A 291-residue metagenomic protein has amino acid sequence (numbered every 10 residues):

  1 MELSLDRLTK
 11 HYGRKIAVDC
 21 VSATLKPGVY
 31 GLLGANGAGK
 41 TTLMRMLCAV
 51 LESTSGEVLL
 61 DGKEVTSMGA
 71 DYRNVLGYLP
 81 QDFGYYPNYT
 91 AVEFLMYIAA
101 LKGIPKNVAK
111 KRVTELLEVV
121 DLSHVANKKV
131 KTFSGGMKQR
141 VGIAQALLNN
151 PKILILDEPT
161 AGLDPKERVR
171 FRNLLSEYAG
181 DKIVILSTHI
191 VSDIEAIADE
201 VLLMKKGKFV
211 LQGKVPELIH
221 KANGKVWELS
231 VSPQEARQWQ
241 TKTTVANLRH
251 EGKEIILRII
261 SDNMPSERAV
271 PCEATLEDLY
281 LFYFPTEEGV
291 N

Functional and structural regions predicted by a protein language model:
L3, A17-V18, R73: Conserved structural motif at the start of ABC-family nucleotide-binding domains
C48: Helix-to-loop junction immediately C-terminal to a conserved catalytic motif
G56-S67, D71-Y72: Conserved ABC transporter NBD signature motif
M96, A100, N107-V125: Conserved ABC ATPase "signature" region
K129-F133: Conserved ABC ATPase signature
L154-E158: Catalytic Walker B motif of ABC-type/P-loop ATPase nucleotide-binding domains
